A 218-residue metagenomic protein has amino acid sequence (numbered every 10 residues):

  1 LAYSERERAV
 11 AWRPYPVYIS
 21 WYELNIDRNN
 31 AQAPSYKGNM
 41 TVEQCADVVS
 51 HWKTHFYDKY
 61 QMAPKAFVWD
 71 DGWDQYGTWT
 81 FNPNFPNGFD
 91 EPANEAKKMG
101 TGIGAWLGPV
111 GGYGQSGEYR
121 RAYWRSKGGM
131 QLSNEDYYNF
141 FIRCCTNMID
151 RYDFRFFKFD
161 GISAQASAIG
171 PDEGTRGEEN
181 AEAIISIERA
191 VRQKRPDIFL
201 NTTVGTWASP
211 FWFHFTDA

Functional and structural regions predicted by a protein language model:
L1-P64: Carbohydrate-recognition beta-sandwich/jelly-roll modules in extracellular/periplasmic carbohydrate-active proteins
S4-Y22, A66-W69, N87-G128, D197-A208: Glycine-rich, aromatic-flanked loop segments that form ligand/cofactor-binding clefts across common enzyme folds
L24-R28, W73-T78, V110-Q115, A164-A168 (+1 more regions): Flexible loop/turn segments at secondary-structure boundaries
R28-N29, A33-A46, D90-N94, K98-Y152 (+1 more regions): Active-site-adjacent "subsite" loops/lids of carbohydrate-active enzymes
S35-G38, T80, G174-T175: Second-shell loop/turn segments in exported
V68-P86: N-terminal substrate-binding region of glycoside hydrolase catalytic domains
N87-K98, G128-A218: Active-site neighborhood of glycoside hydrolase catalytic domains
